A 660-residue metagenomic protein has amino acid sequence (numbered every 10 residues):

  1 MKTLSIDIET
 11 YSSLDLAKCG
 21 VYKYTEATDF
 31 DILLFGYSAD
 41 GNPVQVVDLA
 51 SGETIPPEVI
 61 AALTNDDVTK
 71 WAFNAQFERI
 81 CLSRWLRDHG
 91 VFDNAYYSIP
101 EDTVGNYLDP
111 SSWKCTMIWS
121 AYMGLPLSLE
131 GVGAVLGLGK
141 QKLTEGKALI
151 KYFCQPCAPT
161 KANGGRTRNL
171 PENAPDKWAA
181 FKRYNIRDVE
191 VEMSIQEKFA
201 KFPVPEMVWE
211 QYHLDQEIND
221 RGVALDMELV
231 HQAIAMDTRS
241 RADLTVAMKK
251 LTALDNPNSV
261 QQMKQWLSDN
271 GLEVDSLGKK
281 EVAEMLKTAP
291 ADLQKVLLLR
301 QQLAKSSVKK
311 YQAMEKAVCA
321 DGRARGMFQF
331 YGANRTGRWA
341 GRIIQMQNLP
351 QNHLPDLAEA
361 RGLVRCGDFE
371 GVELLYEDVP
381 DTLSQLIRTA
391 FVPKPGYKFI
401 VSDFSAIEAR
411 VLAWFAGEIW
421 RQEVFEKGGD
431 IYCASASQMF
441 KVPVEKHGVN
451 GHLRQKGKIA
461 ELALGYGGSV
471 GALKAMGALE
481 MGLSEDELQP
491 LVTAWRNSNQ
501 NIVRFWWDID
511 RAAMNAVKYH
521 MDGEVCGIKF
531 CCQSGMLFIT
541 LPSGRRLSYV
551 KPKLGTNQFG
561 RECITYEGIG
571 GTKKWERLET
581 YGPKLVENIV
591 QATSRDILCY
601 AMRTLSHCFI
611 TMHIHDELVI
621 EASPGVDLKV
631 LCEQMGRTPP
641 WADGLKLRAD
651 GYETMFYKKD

Functional and structural regions predicted by a protein language model:
M1-K2, I60-T64, L383-K398, R603-L605: A short acidic-Thr-Gly-centered motif at the start of a beta-strand
M1-L16, A27, L34-G36, G124 (+8 more regions): Conserved "right-hand" nucleotidyltransferase catalytic core of DNA-directed polymerases
S5-I6, F73, K114-C115, F391-I407: Conserved catalytic palm subdomain of right-hand nucleotidyl-transferase polymerases, strongest for RNA-directed enzymes
A27-Y37, G41-A200, P355, S435-F440 (+1 more regions): Active-site-proximal helix-loop-helix substrate-binding element of RNase H-like nuclease domains
Q76-V91, M123, K264-D269, S405-I419 (+1 more regions): Short active-site loop/helix that positions an aromatic residue
F199-M207, Q211, I597-L618: Active-site palm subdomain of RNA-directed nucleic acid polymerases
I431-H452, Q558-S606: Generic long, charged, amphipathic alpha-helical segments
M481, M635-D643: A common structural junction motif
